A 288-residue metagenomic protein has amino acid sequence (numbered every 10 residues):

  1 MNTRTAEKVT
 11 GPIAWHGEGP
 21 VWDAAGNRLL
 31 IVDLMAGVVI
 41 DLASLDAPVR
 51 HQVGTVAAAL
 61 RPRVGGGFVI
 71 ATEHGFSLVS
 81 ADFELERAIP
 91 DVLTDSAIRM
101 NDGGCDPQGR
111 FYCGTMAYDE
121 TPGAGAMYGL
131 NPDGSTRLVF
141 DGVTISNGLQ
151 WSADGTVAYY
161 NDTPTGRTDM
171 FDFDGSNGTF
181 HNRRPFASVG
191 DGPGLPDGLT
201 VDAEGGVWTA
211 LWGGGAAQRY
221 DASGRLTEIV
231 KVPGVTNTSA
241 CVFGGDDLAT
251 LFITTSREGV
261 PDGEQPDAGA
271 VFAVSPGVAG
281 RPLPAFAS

Functional and structural regions predicted by a protein language model:
T5-G11, D46-Q52, E86-L93, G134-D141 (+2 more regions): A short beta-strand motif characteristic of beta-propeller blades
G11-G26, V53-V69, T94-R110, V139-V157 (+3 more regions): Beta-rich, blade/repeat-based domains predominating in secreted/periplasmic proteins but also intracellular
D23-A24, L29-L34, R63, F68-H74 (+4 more regions): Conserved beta-strand positions in repeat-built beta-propeller and related beta-rich domains
V38-I40, G75-S77, G125-Y128, R167-D169 (+2 more regions): A short loop-to-beta-strand structural motif that recurs across blades of beta-propeller domains
L85-D141: Hydrophobic alpha-helical segments and helix pairs
R167, F171, S188-R225: Loop/turn-rich, solvent-exposed surfaces of beta-rich toroidal or solenoidal domains
F171-T179, S275-R281: Short loop/turn segments immediately following beta-strands, especially the blade-tip and inter-blade linker loops
V242-S288: Blade-level signature of beta-propeller repeat domains, shared across WD40, Kelch, NHL, RCC1 and BNR/Asp-box propellers
